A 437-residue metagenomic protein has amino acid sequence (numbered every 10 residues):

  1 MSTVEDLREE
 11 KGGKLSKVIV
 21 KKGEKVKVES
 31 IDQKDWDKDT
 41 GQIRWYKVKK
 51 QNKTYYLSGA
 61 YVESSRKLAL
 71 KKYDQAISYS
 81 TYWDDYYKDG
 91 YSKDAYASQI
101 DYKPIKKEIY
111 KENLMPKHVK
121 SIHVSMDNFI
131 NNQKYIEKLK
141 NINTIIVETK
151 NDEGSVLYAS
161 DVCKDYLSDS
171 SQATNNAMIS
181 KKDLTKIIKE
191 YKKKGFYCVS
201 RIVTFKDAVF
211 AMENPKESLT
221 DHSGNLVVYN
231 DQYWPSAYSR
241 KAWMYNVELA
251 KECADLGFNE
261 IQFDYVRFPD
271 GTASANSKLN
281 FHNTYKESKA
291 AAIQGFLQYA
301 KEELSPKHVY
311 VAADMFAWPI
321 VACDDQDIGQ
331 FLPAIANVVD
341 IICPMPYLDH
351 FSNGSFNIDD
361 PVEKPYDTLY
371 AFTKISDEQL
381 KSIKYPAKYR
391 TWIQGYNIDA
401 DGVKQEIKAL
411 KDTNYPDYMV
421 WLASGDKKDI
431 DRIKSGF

Functional and structural regions predicted by a protein language model:
I19-Y61: SH3/SH3-like beta-barrel superfamily modules
N52, Y56-P116: Non-catalytic propeptide/linker segments at domain boundaries
D74-D84, K88, K93-D94, V339-N353 (+1 more regions): Substrate-binding cleft of secreted/luminal carbohydrate-active enzymes
Y110-D127, K186, F205-D255: Active-site-adjacent "subsite" loops/lids of carbohydrate-active enzymes
H123, D127, Y197-D207, Q262-Y265 (+3 more regions): Aromatic-lined carbohydrate-recognition surfaces of secreted/lumenal glycan-active proteins
N131-V156, A254-E260, V338-I341, L410-Y418: Catalytic domains of carbohydrate-active enzymes, especially glycoside hydrolases
I142-I179, D270-S277: Aromatic-lined carbohydrate-binding/catalytic grooves of carbohydrate-active enzymes
I142-K150, S180-V227, Q262-D264: Glycine-rich, aromatic-flanked loop segments that form ligand/cofactor-binding clefts across common enzyme folds
